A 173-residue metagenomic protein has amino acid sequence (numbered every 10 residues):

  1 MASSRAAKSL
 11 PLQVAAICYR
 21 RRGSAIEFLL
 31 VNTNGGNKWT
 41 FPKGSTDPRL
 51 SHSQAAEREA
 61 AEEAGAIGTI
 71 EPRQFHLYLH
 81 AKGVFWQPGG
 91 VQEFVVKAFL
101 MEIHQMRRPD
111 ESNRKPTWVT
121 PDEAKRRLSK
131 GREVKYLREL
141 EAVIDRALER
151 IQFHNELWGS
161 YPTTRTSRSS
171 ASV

Functional and structural regions predicted by a protein language model:
A2-F28: Conserved N-terminal beta-strand and adjoining loop/helix that marks the start of the Nudix/MutT-like hydrolase domain
S9-V14, N34, V91-V96: Short connector loops at helix/strand junctions that flank enzyme active sites, especially segments positioning acidic
R22-S24, G35-K38, D47-P48, L79-K82 (+1 more regions): Short, charged/polar surface micro-motifs in flexible loops or helix N-caps
A25-T69: Conserved Nudix-box catalytic region and its N-terminal flanking loop in Nudix hydrolases and closely related
T40, E93, W118: Short aromatic/basic micro-patch
A61, G65-R107: Active-site segment of metal-dependent pyrophosphate-handling enzymes, primarily the Nudix hydrolase catalytic core
A98-E141: NUDIX/MutT-family hydrolases
S129-V173: Charged phosphate-binding loop/patch that engages nucleotide di/tri-phosphates or the phosphate backbone of nucleic
